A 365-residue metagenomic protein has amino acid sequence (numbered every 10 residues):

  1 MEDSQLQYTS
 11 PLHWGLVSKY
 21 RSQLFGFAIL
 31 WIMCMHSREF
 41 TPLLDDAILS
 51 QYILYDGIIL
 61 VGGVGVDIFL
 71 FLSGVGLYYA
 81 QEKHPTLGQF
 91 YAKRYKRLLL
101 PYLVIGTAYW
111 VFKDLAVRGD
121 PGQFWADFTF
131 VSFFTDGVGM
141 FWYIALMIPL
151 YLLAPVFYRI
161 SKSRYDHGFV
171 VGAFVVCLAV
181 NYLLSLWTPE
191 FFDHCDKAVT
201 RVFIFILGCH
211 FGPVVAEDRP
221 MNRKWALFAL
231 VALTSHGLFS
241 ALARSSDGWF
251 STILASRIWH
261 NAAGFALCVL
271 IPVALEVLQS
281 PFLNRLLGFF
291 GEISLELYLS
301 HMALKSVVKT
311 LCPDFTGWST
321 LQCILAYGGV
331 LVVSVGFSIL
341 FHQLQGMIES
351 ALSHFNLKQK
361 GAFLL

Functional and structural regions predicted by a protein language model:
M1-A179, I293, D314-L365: Membrane-cytosol interface segments of multi-pass membrane proteins, especially ER/Golgi lipid-handling enzymes
Y8-P11, D193-I206, P213-E296, A303-C312 (+1 more regions): Alpha-helical transmembrane segments and terminal signal-anchor/GPI-anchor hydrophobic tails, characterized by long
L24, D45, D247, M302-A303: N-terminal signal-anchor transmembrane segment
L30-S37, T107, F128-V131, G172-W187 (+2 more regions): Aromatic-anchored segments of alpha-helical transmembrane domains
L70-S73, I204-L207, L267-I271, F337-L340: Hydrophobic/aromatic residues in alpha-helical transmembrane segments
L77-A80, W110, N181, G212 (+6 more regions): Hydrophobic alpha-helical segments of integral membrane proteins
F133-F141, L184-C195, S246-L254: Membrane-interface helix caps and helix-loop-helix hairpins in membrane proteins
H167-V215: Loop-centered beta-sheet repeat module
